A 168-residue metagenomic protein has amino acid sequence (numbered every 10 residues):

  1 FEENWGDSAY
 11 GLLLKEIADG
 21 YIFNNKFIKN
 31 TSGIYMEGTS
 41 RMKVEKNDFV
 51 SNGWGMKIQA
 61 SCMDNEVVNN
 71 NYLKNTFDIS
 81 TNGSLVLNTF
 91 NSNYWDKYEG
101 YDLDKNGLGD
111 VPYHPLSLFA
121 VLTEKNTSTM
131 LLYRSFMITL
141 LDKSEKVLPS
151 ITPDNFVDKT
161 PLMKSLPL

Functional and structural regions predicted by a protein language model:
E3-N4, N25, N30, N47 (+5 more regions): Consensus "Asn ladder" position of solenoid repeat domains
S8-E16, S32-G38, W54-S61, T76-V86 (+1 more regions): Glycine-rich beta-solenoid repeat tracts in large extracellular/virion proteins
L13-L14, Y21, K26, Y35-M36 (+5 more regions): Extracellular beta-strand solenoid repeats
R41-K43, L131: Juxtamembrane/interface motifs at transmembrane-helix termini
C62-L168: Acidic, glycine- and Ser/Thr-rich low-complexity intrinsically disordered tracts in extracellular/secreted proteins
